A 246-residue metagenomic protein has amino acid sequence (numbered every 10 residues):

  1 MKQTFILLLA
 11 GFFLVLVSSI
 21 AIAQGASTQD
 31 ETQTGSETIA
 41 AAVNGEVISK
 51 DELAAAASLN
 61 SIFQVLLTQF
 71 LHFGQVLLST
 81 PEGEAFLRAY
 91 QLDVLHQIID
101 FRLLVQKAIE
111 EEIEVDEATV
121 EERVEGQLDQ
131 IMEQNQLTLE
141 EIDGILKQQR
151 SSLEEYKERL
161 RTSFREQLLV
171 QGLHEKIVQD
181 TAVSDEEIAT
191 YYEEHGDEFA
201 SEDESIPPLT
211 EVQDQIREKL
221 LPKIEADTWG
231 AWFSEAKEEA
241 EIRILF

Functional and structural regions predicted by a protein language model:
M1-L8: Bacterial N-terminal signal peptides that target proteins for export
K2, Q24-T34, T38-V43, G144 (+3 more regions): A C-terminal, polar beta->alpha supersecondary segment
L8-S18: Bacterial N-terminal signal peptides
S18-Q24: N-terminal membrane-targeting segments
G25-S163, V183-E187: N-terminal targeting/tethering segments
